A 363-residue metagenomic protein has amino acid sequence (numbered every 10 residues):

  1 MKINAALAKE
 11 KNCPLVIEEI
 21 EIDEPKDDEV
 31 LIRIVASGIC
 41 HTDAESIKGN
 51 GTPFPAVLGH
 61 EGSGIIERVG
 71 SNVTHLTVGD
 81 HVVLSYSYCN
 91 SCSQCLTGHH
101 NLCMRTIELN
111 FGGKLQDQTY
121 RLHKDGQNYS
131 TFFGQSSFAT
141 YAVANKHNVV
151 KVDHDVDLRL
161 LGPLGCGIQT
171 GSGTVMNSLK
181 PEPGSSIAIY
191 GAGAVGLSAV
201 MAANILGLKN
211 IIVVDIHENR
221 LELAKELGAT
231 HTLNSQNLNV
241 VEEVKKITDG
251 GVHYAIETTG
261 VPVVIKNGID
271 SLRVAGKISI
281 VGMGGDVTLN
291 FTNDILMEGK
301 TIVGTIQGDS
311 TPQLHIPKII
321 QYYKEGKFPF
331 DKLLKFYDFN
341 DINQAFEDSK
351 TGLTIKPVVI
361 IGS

Functional and structural regions predicted by a protein language model:
M1, L238, P262, K266-D270 (+1 more regions): C-terminal hydrophobic helical "lid"/dimerization subdomain of Rossmann-like NAD(P)H-dependent oxidoreductases
I22, S93-Y190: NAD(P)H dinucleotide-binding glycine-rich loop of Rossmann-like/cofactor-binding domains, especially the beta1-alpha1
D23-S37, I47-L96, N101, V150-V156: Glycine-rich beta-strand-centered segment in the early N-terminal region that forms part of a ligand/cofactor-binding
H81, S186, G276-K277, T301: Short glycine-centered segments of the SAM/dcSAM-binding site in methyltransferase folds
I189-A192, L197, M201-N267: Adenosine-nucleotide cofactor-binding segment
H217, G284, G308: Residues in the short beta-alpha loop(s) of Rossmann-like NAD(P)-binding domains
K277-S279, N290-K332: Rossmann-fold dehydrogenase core element
